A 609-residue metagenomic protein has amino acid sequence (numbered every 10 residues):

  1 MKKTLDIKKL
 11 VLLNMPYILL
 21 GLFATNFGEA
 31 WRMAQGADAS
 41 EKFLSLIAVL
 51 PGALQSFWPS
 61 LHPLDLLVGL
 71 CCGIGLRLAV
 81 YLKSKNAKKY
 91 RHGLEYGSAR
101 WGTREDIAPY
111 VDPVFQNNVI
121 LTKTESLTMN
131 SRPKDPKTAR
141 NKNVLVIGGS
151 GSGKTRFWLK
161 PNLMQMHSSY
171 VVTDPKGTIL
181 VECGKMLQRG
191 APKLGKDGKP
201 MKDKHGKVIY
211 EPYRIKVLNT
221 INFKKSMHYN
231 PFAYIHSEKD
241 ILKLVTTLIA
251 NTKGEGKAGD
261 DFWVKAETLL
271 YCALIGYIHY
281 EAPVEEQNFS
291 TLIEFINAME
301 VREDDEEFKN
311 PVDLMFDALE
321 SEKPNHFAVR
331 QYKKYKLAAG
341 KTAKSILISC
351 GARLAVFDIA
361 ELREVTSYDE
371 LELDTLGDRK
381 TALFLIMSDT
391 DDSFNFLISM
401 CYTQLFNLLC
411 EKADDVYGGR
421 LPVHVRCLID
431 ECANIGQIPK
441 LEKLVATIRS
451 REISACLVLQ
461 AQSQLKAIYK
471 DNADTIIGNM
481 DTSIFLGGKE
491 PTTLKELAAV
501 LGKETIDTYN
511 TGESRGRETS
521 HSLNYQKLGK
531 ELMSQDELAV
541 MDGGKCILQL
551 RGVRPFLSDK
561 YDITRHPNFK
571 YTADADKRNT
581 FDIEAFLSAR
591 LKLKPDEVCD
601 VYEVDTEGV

Functional and structural regions predicted by a protein language model:
M1-S152, R156-L159, K196, K202-K204 (+3 more regions): Basic- and hydrophobic-enriched, low-structure N-terminal and domain-boundary segments that flank ATP-binding catalytic
N14, G21-E29, R140-I453, I468 (+2 more regions): P-loop NTPase motor domains
S40-F43, L54, I107, G198-G206 (+4 more regions): Extended hydrophobic/Leu-rich segments
A99-W101, S126, K142-N143, R330 (+5 more regions): General secondary-structure edge motif
T103-Y110, N117, K123-P136, T342-I348 (+6 more regions): A broad, low-specificity signal for short, low-complexity segments enriched in glycine/proline and polar/charged
F115-L121, F396-T403, L497: Conserved long hydrophobic alpha-helices within structured protein cores
V445-I547: Conserved ATP-driven motor cores of ASCE-family P-loop NTPases powering translocation/secretion/packaging/pilus
